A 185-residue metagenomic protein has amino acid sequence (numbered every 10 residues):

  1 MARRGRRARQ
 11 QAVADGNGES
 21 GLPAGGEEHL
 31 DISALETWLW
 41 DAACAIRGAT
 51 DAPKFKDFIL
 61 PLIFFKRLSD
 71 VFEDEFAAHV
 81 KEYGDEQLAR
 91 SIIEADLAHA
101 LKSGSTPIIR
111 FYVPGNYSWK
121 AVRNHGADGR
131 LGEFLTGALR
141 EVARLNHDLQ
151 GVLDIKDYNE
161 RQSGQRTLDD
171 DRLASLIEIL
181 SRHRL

Functional and structural regions predicted by a protein language model:
M1-L185: Non-catalytic, mostly N-terminal accessory regions of nucleic-acid modification and defense proteins
